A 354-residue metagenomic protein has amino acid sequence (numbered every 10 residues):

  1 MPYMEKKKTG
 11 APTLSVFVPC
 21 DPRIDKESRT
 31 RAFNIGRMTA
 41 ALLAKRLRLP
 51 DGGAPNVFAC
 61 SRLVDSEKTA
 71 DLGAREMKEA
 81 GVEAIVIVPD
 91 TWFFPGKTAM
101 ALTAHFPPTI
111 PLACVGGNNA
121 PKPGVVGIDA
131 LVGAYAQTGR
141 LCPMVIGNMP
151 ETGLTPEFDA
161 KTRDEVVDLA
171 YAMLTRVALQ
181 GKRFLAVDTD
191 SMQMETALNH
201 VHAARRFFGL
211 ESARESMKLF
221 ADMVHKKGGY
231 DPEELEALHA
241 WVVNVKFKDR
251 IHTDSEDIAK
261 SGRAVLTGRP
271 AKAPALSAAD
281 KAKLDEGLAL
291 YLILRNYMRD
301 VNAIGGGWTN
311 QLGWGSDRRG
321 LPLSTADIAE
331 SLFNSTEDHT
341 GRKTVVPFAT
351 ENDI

Functional and structural regions predicted by a protein language model:
M1-I354: An N-terminal assembly and electron-transfer interface module characteristic of large anaerobic redox and radical
